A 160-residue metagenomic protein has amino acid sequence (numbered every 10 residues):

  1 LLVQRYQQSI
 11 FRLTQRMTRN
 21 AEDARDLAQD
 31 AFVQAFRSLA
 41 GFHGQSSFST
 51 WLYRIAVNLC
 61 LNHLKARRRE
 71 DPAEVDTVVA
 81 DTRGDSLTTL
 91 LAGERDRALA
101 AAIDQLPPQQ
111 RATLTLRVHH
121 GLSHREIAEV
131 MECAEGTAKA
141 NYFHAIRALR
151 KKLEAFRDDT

Functional and structural regions predicted by a protein language model:
L1, F11-D30, R125-E126, E135 (+1 more regions): Short, charged helix-capping/linker segments at alpha-helix termini
L1-F11, A101, R111: A short, charge-rich alpha-helical start-of-domain segment used by transcription regulators
R5-Q8, R16-M17, D104, T115-L122: Short helix-capping/turn signature of helix-turn-helix
R12, D26-V33, S46-N58: Structural recognition of an alpha-helix C-terminal capping motif at a helix-to-coil junction
R16-R19, F32-S47, A66-R68, K152: Sigma70-family region 2
A40-G44, R54-E74, A92, H144 (+1 more regions): Arg/Lys-rich amphipathic alpha helix in sigma70-family domain 2
R69-D96, S123: Internal acidic/polar
A101-A112, H120-T137, K151: Helix-turn-helix DNA-binding module
